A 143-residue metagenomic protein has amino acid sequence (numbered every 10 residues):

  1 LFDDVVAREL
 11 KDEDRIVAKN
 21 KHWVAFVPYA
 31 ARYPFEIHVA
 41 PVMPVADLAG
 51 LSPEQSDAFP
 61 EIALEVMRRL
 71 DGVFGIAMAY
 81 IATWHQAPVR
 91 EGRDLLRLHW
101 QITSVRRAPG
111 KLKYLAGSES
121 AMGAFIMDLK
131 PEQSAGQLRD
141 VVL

Functional and structural regions predicted by a protein language model:
L1-L143: HIT superfamily nucleotide-processing domains
